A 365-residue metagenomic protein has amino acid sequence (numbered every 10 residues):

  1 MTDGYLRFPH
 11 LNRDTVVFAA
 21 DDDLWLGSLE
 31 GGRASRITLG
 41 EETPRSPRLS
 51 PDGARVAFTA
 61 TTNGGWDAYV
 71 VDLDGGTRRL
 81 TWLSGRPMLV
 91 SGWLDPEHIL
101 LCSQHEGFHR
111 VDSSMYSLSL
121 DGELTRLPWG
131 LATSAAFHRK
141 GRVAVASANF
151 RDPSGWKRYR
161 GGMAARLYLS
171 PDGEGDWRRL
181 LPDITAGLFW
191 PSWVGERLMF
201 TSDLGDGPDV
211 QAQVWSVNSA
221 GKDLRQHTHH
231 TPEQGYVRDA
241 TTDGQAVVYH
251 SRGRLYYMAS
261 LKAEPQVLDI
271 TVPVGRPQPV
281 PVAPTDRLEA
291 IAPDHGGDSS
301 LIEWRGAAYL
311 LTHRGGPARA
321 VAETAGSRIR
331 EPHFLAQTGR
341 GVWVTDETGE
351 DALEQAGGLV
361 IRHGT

Functional and structural regions predicted by a protein language model:
M1-F18, S300: An edge-strand/N-cap motif at the start of beta-rich repeat modules
F8-R13, P47-R55, V90-I99, A135-V143 (+4 more regions): Blade-terminus and WD-like Trp-Asp/Gly-His loop motifs, strongest in beta-propeller folds
A19-W25, L39-P44, A57-Y69, T81-M88 (+13 more regions): A flexible loop/linker signature enriched in serine peptidases of the S9 family
S28-G32, D72-G76, S119-G122, P171-G175 (+4 more regions): Short loop/turn segments that connect beta-strands within beta-propeller blades
L131-A132, A283-A292: Signature of short aromatic-glycine-proline-rich micro-motifs recurring in repeat-based ectodomains
R225-Q226, Y236-V237, T241, P277-P279 (+1 more regions): Intrinsically disordered, low-complexity regions in large eukaryotic scaffold subunits of multi-protein complexes
R254, P265-D269, R287-L288: Extracytoplasmic and endomembrane cell-envelope/extracellular-matrix remodeling and assembly machinery
